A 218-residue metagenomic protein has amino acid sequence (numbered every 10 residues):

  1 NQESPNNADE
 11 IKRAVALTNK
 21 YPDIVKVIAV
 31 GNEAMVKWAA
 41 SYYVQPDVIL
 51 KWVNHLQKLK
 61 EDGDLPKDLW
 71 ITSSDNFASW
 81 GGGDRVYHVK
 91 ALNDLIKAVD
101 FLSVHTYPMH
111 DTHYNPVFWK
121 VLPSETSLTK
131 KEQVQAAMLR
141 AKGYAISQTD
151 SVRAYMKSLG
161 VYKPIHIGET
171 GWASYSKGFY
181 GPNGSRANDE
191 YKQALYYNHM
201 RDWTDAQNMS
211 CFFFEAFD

Functional and structural regions predicted by a protein language model:
N1-E3, V30-M35, S74-A78, Y107-M109 (+2 more regions): Active-site beta-loop-alpha junctions enriched in small/polar residues
N1-S74: Substrate-binding cleft of extracellular glycoside hydrolase catalytic domains
S4-K12, Y43-L50, Q135-I146, A187-N198: Non-membrane alpha-helical structural segments and their capping/turn regions in soluble enzymes
N7-T18, G82-L92, A194-H199: Short, acidic/polar
P22, I96, L159, D205-A206: Alpha-helix termination/capping residues and helix-transition junctions
S41-I167, A173-K177: Noncatalytic carbohydrate-binding groove/subsite architecture in carbohydrate-active enzymes
Y162-D218: Substrate-binding cleft of secreted/luminal carbohydrate-active enzymes
